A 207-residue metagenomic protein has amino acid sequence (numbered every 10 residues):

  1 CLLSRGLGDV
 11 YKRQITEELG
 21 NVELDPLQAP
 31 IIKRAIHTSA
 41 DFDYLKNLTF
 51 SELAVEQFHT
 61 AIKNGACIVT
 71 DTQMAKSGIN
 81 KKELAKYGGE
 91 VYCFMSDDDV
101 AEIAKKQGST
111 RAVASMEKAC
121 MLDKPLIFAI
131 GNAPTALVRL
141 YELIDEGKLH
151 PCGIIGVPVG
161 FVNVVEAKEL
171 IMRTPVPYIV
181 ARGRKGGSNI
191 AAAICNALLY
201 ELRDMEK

Functional and structural regions predicted by a protein language model:
C1-L7, Y11: Single conserved hydrophobic/aromatic residue that forms the stacking wall/gate of nucleotide- or nucleobase-binding
E23-H37: N-terminal glycine-rich anion-binding loops that anchor highly charged ligand groups
T38-K46, A101-I103, G153: Short, basic, glycine/proline-bearing loop/turn elements
K46-A61: A short, well-structured juxtamembrane/interface segment
T72-I144, P151-C152, P158-G160: Conserved mixed alpha/beta catalytic, RNA-binding, or beta-rich assembly cores of soluble enzyme, regulatory
I155-V157, V180-A181: Thr-Gly-centered strand-to-loop micro-motif
V162-K207: C-terminal functional extensions of proteins
